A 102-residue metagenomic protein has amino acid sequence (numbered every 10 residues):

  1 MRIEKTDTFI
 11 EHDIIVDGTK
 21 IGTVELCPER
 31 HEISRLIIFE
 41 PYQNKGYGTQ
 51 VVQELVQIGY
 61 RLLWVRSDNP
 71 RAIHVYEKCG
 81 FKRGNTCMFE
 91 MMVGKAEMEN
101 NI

Functional and structural regions predicted by a protein language model:
M1-T8, E99-I102: Conserved N-terminal entry element of GNAT/NAT acetyltransferase domains
D7-G22: Conserved beta-hairpin
T19-C27, E32-I37: Conserved beta-strand in the GNAT
K20-G22, G48, N85: A structural microfeature
I33-Q43, R66: A short, internal acetyl-CoA/4′-phosphopantetheine-binding micro-motif in the GNAT/acyltransferase core
Y42-E54: Conserved acetyl-CoA pyrophosphate-binding loop and the N-cap/start of the following alpha-helix in GNAT-like
V65-C87: Conserved active-site alpha-helix within GNAT-family acetyltransferase domains
T86-M98: Active-site/acyl-donor-binding loops of N-acyltransferases
